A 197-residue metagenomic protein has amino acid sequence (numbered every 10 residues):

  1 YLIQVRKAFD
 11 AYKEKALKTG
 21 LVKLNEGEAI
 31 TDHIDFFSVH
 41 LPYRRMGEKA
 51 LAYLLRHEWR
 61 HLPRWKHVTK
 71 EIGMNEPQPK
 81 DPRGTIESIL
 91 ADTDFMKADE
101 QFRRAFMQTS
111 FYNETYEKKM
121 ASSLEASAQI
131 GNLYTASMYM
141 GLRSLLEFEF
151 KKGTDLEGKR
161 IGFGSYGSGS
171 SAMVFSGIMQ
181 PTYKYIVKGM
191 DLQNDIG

Functional and structural regions predicted by a protein language model:
Y1-G197: Terminal domain-initiation and capping elements
